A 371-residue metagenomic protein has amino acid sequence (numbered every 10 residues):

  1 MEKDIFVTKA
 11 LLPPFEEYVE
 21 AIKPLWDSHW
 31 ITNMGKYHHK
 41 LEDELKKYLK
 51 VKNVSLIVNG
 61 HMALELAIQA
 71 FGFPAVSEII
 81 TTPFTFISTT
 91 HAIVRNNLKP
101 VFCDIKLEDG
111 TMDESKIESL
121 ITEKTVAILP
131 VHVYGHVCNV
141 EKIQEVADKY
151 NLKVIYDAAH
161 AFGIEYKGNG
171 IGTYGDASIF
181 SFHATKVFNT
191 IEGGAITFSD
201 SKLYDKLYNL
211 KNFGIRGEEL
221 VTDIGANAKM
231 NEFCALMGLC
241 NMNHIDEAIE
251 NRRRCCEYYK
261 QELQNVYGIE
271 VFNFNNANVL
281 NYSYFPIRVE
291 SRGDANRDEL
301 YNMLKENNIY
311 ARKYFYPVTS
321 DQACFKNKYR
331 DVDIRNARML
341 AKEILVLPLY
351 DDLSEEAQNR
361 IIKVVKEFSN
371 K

Functional and structural regions predicted by a protein language model:
M1-A70, P74, I121, D148 (+3 more regions): Conserved PLP-binding active-site segment in aminotransferase class I/II-type PLP enzymes
K36-E44, Y48-K52, S115, A127-V131 (+4 more regions): PLP-dependent aminotransferase class I/II
S55, I80, V101, V154-I155 (+3 more regions): Structural detector of well-ordered beta-strand residues that form the stable sheet scaffold of enzyme domains
I57, C103, L347: Hydrophobic residues at beta-strand termini and immediately following loops that shape nucleotide-binding pockets
Q69-A158, E165: PLP-dependent aminotransferase-like
F84, L98, I105, A159-H160 (+4 more regions): Histidine-centered beta-alpha loop that forms part of the nucleotide-sugar donor binding/catalytic region in diverse
Y156-T190, E218-T222: Conserved active-site segment immediately N-terminal to the catalytic lysine that forms the internal aldimine
F180-S181, G194-D200, L239: Short beta-strand-to-turn element immediately C-terminal to the catalytic PLP-Schiff-base lysine in fold type I
